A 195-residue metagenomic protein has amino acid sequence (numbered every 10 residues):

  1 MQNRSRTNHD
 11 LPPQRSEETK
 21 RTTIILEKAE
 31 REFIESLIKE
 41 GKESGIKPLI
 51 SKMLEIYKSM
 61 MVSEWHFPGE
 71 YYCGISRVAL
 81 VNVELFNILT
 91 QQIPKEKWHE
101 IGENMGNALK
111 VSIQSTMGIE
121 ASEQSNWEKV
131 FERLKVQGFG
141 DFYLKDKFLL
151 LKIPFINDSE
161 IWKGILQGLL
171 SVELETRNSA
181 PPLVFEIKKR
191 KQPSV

Functional and structural regions predicted by a protein language model:
M1-R31, I38: Short Lys/Arg-rich basic patches
I24, E40, K152-I156: Short, charged/polar micro-motifs that form catalytic or ligand-binding hotspots
E32-E40, S44-E70: Short, basic amphipathic alpha-helical segments that act as recognition/interaction helices in nucleic-acid-binding
Y57-W98: Interdomain hinge/linker segments and adjacent boundary elements that couple functional modules
V83-L150: An N-terminal amphipathic alpha-helical segment
E128-P182: Short, hydrophobic/π-rich interface segment
T176-V195: C-terminal edge-of-domain segments
